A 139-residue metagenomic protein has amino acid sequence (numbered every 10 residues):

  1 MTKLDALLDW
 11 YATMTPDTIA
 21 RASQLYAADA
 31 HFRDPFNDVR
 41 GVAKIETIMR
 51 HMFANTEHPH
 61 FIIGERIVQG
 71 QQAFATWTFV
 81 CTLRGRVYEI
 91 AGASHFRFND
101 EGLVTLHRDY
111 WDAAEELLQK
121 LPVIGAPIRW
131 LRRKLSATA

Functional and structural regions predicted by a protein language model:
M1-D17: Short, aromatic-enriched amphipathic alpha-helices that serve as compact interaction elements
L4, I19-Q71: A solvent-exposed, acidic/Ser-Thr-rich amphipathic alpha-helical stretch
A6, R21, K44, E116 (+1 more regions): Exposed alpha-helical structural elements
L7, Y11, Y26, M49 (+2 more regions): Hydrophobic alpha-helical core bundles mediating ligand binding, dimerization, or RNAP-core interactions
D9, F32-P35, L83: A general structural-boundary detector
W10-T13, I48, M52, K120 (+1 more regions): Residues that form generic nucleotide/phosphate-binding pockets
A54-A139: A beta-strand edge to alpha-helix "cap/lid" segment located at domain peripheries
